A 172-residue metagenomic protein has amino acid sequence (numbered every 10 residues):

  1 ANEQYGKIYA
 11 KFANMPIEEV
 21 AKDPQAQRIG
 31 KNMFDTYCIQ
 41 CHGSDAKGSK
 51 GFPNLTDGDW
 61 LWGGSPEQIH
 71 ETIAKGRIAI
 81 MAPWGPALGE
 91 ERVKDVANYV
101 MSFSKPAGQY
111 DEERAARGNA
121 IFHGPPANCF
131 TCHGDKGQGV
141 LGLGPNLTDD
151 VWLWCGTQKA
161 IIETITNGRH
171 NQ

Functional and structural regions predicted by a protein language model:
A1-K22, W62-Q68, P83-M101: Periplasmic c-type cytochrome electron-transfer domains
M15-P24, A46-G51, N146: Short charge-dense sequence patches
I17, A46, W60, K105-G108 (+1 more regions): Short, flexible helix-adjacent loops and helix caps
K22-S44, E71, Y110-Q138, D149 (+2 more regions): Sequence/structural segment immediately N-terminal to covalent heme-attachment motifs in c-type and related
A26-Q68, A74-I78: Membrane-embedded segments
K50-T56, A74-V93, A97-D111, G142-N146 (+1 more regions): Axial heme c-ligation environment in periplasmic c-type cytochrome domains
G58-P66, P83-V93, P126-N128, N146-E163: Electron-transfer interface patches adjacent to heme c in soluble/periplasmic c-type cytochromes and di-/multiheme
L61, I78-A79, P106, A127-C129 (+3 more regions): A general structural signal for well-ordered secondary-structure junctions
